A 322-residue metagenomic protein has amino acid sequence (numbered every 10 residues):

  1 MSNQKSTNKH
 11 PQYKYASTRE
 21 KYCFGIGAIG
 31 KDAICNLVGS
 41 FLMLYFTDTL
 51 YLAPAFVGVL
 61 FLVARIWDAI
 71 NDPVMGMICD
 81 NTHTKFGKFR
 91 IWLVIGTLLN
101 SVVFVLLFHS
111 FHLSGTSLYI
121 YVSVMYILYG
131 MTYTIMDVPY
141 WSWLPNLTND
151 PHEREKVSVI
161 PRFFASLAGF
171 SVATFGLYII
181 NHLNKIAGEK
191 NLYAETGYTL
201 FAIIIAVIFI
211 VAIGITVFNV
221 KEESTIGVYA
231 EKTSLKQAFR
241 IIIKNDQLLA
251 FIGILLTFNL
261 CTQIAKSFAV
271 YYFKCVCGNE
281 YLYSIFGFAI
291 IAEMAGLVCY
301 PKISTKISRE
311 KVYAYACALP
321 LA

Functional and structural regions predicted by a protein language model:
S2-A322: Membrane-embedded alpha-helical bundles of multi-pass transporters/translocases, especially carrier/permease families
